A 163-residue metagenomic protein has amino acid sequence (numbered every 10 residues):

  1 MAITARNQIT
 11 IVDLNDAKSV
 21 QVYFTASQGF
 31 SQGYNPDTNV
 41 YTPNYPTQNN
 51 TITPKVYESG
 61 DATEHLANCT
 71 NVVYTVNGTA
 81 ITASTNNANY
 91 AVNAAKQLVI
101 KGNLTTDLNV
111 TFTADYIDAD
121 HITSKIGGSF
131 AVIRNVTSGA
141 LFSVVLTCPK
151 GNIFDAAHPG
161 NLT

Functional and structural regions predicted by a protein language model:
M1-T163: Surface-exposed receptor/substrate recognition regions of extracellular proteins
